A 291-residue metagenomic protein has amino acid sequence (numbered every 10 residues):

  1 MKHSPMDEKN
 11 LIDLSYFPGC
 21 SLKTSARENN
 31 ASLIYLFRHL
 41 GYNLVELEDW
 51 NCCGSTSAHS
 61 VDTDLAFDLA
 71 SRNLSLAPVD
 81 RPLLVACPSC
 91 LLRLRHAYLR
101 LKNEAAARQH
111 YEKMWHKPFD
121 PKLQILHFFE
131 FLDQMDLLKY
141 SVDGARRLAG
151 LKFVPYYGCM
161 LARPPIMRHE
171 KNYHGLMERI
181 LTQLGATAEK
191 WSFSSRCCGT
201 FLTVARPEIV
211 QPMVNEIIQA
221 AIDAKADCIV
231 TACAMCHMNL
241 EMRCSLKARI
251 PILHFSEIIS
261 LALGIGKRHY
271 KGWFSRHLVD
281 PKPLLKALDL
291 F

Functional and structural regions predicted by a protein language model:
K2-F291: Iron-sulfur cluster-binding electron-transfer modules in prokaryotic oxidoreductases
